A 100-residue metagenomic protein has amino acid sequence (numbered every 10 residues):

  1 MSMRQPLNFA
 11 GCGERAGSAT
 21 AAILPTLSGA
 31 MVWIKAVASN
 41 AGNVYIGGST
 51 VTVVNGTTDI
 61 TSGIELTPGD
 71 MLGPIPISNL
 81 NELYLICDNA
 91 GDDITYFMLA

Functional and structural regions predicted by a protein language model:
S2-R4, G91-A100: A short, polar beta-strand/turn micro-motif
N8-S28, S39-N40: Surface-exposed ligand/attachment interfaces on beta-rich extracellular proteins
A22-P25, V54, I60-G63, G69 (+1 more regions): Serine/threonine-rich, low-complexity intrinsically disordered segments
L24, G47, T61, P76-S78: Residues marking helix boundaries in flexible regions
G29-V32, I75-D92: Noncatalytic modules at the cell exterior or secretory-pathway interfaces, chiefly beta-strand-rich lectin/adhesion
A38-T58, T95-F97: Short, surface-exposed beta-strand/strand-loop-strand elements in extracellular ectodomains
G63-L80: Beta-sandwich interaction modules
